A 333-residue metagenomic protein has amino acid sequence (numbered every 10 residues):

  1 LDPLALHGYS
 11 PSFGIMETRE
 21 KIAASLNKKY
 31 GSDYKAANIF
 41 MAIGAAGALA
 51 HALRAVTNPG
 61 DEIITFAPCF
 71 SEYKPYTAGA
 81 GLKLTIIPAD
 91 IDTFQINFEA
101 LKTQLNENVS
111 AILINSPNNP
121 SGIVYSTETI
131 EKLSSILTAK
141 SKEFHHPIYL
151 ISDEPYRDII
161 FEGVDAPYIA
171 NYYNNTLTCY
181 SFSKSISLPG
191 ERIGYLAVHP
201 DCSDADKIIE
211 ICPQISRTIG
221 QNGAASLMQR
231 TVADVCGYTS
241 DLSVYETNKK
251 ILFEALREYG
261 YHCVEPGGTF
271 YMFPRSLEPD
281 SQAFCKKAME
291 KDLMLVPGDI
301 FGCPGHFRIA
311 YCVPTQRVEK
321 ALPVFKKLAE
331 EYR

Functional and structural regions predicted by a protein language model:
L1-G44, H51, M228, V235-Y238 (+1 more regions): N-terminal small-domain helix-loop-helix segment of the aminotransferase-like
K29-G31, I136-P147, P200-D206, Y332-R333: Alpha-helix termini
A55-T77, D90: Conserved PLP-anchoring active-site segment centered on the Schiff-base-forming lysine
G79-T85: A short helix-loop-beta submotif of the ANL/AMP-binding
I91-E162: Active-site phosphate-binding strand-loop segment of PLP-dependent enzymes
K102, G237, A283-V296, I300-R333: PLP-dependent enzyme catalytic core of the Aspartate aminotransferase-like
N175-E246, K250-F253, P323, A329: Conserved core segment of the aminotransferase class I/II
S226-A233, Y245-R257, C263-R275, G305: Conserved glycine-rich beta-strand-loop-beta hairpin in the small C-terminal domain of fold type I
